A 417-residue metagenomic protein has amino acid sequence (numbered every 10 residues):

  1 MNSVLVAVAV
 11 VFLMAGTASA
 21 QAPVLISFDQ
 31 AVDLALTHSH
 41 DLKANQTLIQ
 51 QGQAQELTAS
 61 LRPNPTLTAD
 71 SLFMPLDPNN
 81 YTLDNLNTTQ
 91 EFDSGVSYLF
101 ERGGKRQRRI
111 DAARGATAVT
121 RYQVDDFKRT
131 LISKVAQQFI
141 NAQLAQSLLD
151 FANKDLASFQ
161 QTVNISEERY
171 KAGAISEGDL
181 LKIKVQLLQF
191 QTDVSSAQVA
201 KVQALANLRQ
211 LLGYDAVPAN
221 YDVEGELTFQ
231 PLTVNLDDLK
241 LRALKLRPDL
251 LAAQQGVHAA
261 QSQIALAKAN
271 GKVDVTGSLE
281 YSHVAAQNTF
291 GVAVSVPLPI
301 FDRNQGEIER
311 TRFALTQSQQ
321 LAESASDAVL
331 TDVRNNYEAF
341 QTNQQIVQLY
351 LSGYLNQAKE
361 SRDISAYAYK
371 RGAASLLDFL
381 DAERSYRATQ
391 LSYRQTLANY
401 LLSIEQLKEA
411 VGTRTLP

Functional and structural regions predicted by a protein language model:
S3, I26, V124-R242, N336-A339 (+1 more regions): Periplasmic alpha-helical coiled-coil/stalk elements that build and connect Gram-negative outer-membrane
V6-V10, A20-A22, S392-P417: Acidic, low-complexity, intrinsically disordered peripheral segments
A15-T17: N-terminal signal peptide c-region/cleavage motif recognized by signal peptidases
A20-L76, Q90, L99-F100, R108 (+6 more regions): Bacterial Sec-pathway N-terminal export signals of envelope proteins
Q21-V24, T68-R102, R109, D222-T233 (+2 more regions): Small/polar, glycine/serine/threonine/aspartate-rich low-complexity segments that form flexible
A44-A59, F127, L131-A152, Q161-V163 (+5 more regions): Amphipathic alpha-helical coiled-coil segments
D111-R114, E177-V185, L376-E383: Short, charged, amphipathic alpha-helical segments
A197, P248-D249, S318, T396: Metallo-beta-lactamase
